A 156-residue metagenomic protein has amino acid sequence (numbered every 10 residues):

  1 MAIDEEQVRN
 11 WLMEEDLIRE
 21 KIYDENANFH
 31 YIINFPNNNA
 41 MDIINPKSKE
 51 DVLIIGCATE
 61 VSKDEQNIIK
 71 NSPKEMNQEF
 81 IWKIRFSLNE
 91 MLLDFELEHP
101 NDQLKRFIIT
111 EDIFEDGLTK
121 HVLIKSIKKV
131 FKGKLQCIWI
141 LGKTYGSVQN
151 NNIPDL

Functional and structural regions predicted by a protein language model:
M1-V52: Charge-rich, low-complexity N-terminal segments
I33-N38, G56-K63, E111-F114: Secondary-structure transition/turn motif
T59-R106: Short, internal acidic amphipathic alpha-helical interface segments that mediate docking to partner proteins
N89-K129: Charged, low-complexity intrinsically disordered regions
K132: Long, contiguous binding/interaction regions
G142-L156: Short, highly charged C-terminal tails/helix-capping segments
